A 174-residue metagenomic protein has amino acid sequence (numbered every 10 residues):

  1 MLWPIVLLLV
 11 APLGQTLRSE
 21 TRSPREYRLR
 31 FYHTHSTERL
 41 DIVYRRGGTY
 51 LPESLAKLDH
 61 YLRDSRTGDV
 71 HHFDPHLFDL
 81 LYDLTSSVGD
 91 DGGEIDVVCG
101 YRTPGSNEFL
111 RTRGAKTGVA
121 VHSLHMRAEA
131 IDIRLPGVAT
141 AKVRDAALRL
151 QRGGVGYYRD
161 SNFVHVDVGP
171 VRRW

Functional and structural regions predicted by a protein language model:
M1-L9: N-terminal export leaders
V10-Y32: C-terminal segment of N-terminal export signals and the immediately downstream linker at the start of the mature
Y27-Y32, K116-W174: Catalytic cores and adjacent binding grooves of peptidoglycan-active enzymes
E38, D91-I95, Q151-G154: Loop/turn elements at helix/coil->beta-strand transitions in domains of secreted/extracellular proteins
R46-V98: Active-site acidic/histidine clusters and adjacent loop/turn architecture that either coordinate catalytic ions
L55, F78-T85, N107, R111 (+1 more regions): Extracytoplasmic/secreted envelope proteins and their assembly/folding machinery, especially bacterial periplasmic
G93-F109: Acidic helix-start/capping segments at beta-turn-to-alpha-helix junctions
P104-V121: Charged, often glycine-rich, active-site loop that binds/positions anionic groups
